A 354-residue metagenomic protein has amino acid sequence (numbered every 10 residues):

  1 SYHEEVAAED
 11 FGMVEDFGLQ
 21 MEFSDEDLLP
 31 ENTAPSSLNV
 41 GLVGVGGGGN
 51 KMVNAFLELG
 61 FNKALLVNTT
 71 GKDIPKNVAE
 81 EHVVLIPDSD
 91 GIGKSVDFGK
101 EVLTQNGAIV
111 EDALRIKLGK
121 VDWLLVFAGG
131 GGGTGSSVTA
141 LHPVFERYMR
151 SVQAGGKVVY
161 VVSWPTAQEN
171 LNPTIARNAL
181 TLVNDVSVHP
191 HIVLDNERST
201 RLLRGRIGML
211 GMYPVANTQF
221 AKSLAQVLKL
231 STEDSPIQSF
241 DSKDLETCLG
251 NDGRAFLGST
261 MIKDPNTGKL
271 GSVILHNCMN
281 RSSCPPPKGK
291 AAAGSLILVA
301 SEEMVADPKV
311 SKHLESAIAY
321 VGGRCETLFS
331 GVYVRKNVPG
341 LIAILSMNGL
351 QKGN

Functional and structural regions predicted by a protein language model:
S1-N354: Tubulin/FtsZ superfamily GTPase core signature
